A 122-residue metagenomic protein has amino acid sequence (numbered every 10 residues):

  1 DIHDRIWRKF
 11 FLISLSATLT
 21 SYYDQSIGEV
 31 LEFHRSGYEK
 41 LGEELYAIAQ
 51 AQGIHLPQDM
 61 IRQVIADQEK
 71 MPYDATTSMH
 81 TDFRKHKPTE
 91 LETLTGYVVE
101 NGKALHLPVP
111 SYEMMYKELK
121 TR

Functional and structural regions predicted by a protein language model:
I2-H3, Y116: Conserved beta-strand edge residues that scaffold enzyme active sites
H3-Y46, Y73: Active-site-proximal catalytic alpha-helix in oxidoreductases
E39-R122: NAD(P)-dependent Rossmann-like dehydrogenase/reductase catalytic/cofactor-binding core
